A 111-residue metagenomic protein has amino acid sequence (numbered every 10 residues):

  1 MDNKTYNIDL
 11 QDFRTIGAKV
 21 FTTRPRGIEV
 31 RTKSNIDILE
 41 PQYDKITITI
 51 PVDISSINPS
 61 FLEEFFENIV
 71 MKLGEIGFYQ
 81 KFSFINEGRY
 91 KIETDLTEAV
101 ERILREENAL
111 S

Functional and structural regions predicted by a protein language model:
M1-Q11: Short beta-strand/loop segment at the start of cytosolic alpha/beta domains
L10-N35, L39-D44, I50-T97: Amphipathic alpha-helical interaction surfaces in cytosolic regulatory modules
G88, T97-S111: The feature marks long, low-complexity, polar/acidic/proline-rich intrinsically disordered regions embedded in large
